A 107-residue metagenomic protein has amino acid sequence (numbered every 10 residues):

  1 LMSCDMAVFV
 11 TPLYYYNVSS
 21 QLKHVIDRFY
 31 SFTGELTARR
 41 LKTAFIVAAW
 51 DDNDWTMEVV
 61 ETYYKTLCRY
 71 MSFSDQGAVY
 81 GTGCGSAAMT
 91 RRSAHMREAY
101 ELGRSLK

Functional and structural regions predicted by a protein language model:
L1-M71: Helix-loop-strand module that forms the ligand-binding subsite of alpha/beta enzymes
K65-K107: Glycine-rich phosphate/pyrophosphate-binding loop and the adjoining helix
